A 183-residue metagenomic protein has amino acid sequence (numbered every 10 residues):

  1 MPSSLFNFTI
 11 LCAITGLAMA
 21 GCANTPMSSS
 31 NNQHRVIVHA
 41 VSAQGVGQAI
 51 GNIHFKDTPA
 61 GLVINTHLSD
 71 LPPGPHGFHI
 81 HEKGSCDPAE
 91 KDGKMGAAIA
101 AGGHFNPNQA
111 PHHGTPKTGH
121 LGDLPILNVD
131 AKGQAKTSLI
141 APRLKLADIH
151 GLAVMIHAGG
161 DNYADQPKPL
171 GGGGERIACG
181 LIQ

Functional and structural regions predicted by a protein language model:
M1-I10: Bacterial N-terminal signal peptides that target proteins for export
L5, A18-G21: Compositionally biased, low-complexity segments
T9-A18: Bacterial N-terminal signal peptides
A20-Q183: N-terminal leader/targeting pre-sequences
